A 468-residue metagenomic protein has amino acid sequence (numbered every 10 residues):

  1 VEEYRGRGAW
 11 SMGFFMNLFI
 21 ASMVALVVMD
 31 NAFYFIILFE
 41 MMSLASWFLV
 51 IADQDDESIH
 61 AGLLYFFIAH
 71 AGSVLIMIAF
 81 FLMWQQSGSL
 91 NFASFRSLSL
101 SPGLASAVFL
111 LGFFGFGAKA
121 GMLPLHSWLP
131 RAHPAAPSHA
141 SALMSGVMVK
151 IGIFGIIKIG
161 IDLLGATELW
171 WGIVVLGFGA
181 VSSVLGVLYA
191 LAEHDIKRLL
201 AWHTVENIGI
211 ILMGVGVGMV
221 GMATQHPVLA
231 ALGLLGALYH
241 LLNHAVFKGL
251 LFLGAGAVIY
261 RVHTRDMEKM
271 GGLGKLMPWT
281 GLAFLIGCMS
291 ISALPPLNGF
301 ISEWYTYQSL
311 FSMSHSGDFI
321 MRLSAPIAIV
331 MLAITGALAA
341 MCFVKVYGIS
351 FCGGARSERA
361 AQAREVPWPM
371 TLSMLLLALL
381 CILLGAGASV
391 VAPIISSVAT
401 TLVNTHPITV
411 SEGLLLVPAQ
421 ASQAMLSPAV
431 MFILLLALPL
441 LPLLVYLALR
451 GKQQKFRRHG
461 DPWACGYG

Functional and structural regions predicted by a protein language model:
V1-F35, A45-V366, L380: Hydrophobic transmembrane alpha-helices and their helix-loop junctions in integral membrane proteins
G272-L282, T335-G468: Cytoplasmic/organellar membrane-interface segments at the starts of transmembrane helices in multi-pass inner-membrane
